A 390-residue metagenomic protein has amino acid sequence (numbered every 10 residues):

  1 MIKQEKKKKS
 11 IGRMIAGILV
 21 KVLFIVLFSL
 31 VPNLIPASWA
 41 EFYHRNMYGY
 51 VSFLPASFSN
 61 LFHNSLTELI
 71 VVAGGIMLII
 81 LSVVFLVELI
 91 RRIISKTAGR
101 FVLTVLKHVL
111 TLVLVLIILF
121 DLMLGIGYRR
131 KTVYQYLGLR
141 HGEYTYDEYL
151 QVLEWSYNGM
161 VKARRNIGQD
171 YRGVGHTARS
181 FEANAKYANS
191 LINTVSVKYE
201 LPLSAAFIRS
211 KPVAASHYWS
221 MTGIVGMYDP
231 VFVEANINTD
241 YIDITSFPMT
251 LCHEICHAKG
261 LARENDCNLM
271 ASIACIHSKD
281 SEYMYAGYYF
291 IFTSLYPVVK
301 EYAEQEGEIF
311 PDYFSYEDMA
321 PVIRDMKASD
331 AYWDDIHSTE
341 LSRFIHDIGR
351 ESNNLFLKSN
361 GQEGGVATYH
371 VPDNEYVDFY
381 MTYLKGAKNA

Functional and structural regions predicted by a protein language model:
I2, K7-I11, F85-T111: Cytoplasmic juxtamembrane regions at transmembrane-helix boundaries
I25-L89: Membrane-embedded alpha-helical segments of integral membrane proteins
H63, S246-N268, S272-I273: Active-site recognition of the HExxH zinc-binding catalytic motif
F101-Y128: Internal/C-terminal transmembrane anchor helices
G125-T194, W219: Membrane-interface segments at or immediately adjacent to transmembrane helices that form the boundary between
Y149, A262-I309: Post-HExxH zinc-binding segment in Zn-dependent metallohydrolases
G168-E234, I244: Auxiliary, metal-adjacent structural segments of Zn-dependent hydrolase domains
R324-A390: Pan-zinc metallopeptidase signature
